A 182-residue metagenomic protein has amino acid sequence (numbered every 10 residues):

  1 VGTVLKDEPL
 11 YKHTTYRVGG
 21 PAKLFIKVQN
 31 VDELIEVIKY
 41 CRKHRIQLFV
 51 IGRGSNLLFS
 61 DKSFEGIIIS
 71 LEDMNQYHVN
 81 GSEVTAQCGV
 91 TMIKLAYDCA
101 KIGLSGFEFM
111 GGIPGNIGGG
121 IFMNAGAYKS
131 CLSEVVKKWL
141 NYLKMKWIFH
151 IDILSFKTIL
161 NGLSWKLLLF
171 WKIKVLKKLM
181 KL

Functional and structural regions predicted by a protein language model:
G2-I117: Anion-binding (especially nucleotide phosphate/pyrophosphate-binding) glycine-rich loop and adjoining beta-alpha core
L5-K6, K12-V18, L57, N141-L182: Phosphate/pyrophosphate- and phosphate-bearing ligand-binding catalytic cores of soluble enzymes
E8, E33-E36, E72, E83 (+7 more regions): Glutamate identity and glutamate-enriched acidic tracts
Y16, F25, I46-L48, F109 (+4 more regions): Broad hydrophobic/π-residue packing in well-ordered secondary structure
G19, I26-V31, L58-N75, F122-K146 (+1 more regions): Structural signature of FAD isoalloxazine-binding scaffolds in flavoprotein oxidoreductases
C99, I117, I121-A125, W171: Short, well-ordered alpha-helical segments in soluble proteins
